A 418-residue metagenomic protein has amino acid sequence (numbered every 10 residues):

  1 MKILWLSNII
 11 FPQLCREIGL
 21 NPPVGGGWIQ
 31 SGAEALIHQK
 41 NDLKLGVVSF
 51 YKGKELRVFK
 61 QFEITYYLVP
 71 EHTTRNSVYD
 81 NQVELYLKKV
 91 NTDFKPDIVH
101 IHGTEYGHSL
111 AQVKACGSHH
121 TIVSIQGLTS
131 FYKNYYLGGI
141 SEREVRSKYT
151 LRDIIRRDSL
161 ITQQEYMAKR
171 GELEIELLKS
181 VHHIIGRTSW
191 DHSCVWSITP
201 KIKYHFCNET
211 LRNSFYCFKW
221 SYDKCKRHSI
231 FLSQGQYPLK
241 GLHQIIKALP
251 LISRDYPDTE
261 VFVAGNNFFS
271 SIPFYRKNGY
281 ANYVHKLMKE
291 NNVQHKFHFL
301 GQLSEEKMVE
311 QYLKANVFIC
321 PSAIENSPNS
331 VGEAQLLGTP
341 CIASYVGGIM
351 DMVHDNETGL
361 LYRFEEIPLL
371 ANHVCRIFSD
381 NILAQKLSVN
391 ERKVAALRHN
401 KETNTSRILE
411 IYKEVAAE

Functional and structural regions predicted by a protein language model:
M1-K54, K60-Y67: N-terminal subdomain of nucleotide-sugar transferases
L4, S221-K240, I246-L251, V261-A264: Conserved donor-binding/catalytic core segment of Leloir-type glycosyltransferases
N91, Q302, E310-A315: Short alpha-helical donor nucleotide-sugar binding micro-motif in glycosyltransferases
V145-H183, S193, S197: Membrane-proximal helix-turn-helix segments that form the acceptor-binding/catalytic region of lipid-linked
Y275-Q302: Nucleotide-activated donor-binding/catalytic signature segment of Leloir-type glycosyltransferases, i.e., the conserved
A323: Aromatic "clamp/platform" in nucleotide-sugar-dependent glycosyltransferases that forms part of the donor/acceptor
P340-A343: Short hydrophobic beta-strand element within catalytic cores of glycosyltransferases and related nucleotide-activated
D355-N356, L360-I367, R376-N381: Conserved acidic donor-binding segment of nucleotide-sugar-dependent glycosyltransferases
